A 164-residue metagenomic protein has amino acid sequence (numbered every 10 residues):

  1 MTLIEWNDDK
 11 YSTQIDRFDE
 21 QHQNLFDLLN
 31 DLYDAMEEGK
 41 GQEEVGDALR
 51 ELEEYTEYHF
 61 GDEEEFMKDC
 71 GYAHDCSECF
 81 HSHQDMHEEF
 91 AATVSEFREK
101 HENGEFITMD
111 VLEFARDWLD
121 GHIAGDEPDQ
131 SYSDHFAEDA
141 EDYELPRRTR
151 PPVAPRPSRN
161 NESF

Functional and structural regions predicted by a protein language model:
M1-F164: Small-residue-biased structural context
